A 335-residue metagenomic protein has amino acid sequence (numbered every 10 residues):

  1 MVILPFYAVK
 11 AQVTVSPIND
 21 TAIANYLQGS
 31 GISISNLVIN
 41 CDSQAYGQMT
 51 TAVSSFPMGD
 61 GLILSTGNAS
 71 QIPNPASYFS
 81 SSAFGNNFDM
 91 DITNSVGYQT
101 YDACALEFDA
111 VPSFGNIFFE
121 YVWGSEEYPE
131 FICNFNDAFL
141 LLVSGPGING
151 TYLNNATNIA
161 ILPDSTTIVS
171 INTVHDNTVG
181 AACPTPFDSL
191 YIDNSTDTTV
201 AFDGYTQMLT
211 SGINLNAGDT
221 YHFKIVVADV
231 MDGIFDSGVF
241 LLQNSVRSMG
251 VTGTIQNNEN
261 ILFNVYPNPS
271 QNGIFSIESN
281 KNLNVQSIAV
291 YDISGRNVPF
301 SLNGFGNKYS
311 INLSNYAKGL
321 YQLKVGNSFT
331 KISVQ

Functional and structural regions predicted by a protein language model:
M1-P5: Bacterial N-terminal signal peptides
K10, N258-Y266, S270-Q335: C-terminal outer-membrane/trafficking sorting elements
Q12-V251: Aromatic (Trp/Tyr/Phe) and Gly/Pro-enriched flexible surface segments
N86, I255-N258: Flexible, solvent-exposed coil segments and beta strand-coil junctions, predominantly the extracellular/periplasmic
S248-Q256, P269-S270: Short, threonine-centered small-residue motifs that mark membrane-proximal processing/anchoring sites and TM-junction
